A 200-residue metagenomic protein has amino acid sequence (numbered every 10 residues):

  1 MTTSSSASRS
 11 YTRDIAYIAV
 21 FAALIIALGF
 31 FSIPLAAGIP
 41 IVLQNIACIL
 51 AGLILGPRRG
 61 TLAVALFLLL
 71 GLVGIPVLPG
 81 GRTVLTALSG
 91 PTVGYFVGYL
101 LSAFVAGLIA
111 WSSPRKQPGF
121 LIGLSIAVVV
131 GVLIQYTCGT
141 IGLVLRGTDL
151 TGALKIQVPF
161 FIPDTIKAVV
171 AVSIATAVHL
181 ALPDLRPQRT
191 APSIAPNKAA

Functional and structural regions predicted by a protein language model:
M1-A19, K155-A200: Alpha-helical transmembrane segments and their cytosolic interface
M1-T61: Hydrophobic transmembrane alpha-helices
F21-L28, C48, G52, A63-G71 (+11 more regions): Alpha-helical transmembrane segments in multi-pass membrane proteins
G29-P40, L68-S102: Interfacial aromatic-anchored transmembrane helix boundaries in multi-pass membrane proteins
L50, F104, L108, S112 (+4 more regions): Membrane-interface helix caps of multi-pass small-molecule transporters
G60-V64, G123-L124, A153: Alpha-helical transmembrane segments and their helix-entry boundary regions
I75-G81, T140-L154, V158: Interfacial helix-loop-helix junctions of multi-pass membrane proteins
W111-L133: Internal alpha-helical transmembrane segments of multi-pass membrane proteins
